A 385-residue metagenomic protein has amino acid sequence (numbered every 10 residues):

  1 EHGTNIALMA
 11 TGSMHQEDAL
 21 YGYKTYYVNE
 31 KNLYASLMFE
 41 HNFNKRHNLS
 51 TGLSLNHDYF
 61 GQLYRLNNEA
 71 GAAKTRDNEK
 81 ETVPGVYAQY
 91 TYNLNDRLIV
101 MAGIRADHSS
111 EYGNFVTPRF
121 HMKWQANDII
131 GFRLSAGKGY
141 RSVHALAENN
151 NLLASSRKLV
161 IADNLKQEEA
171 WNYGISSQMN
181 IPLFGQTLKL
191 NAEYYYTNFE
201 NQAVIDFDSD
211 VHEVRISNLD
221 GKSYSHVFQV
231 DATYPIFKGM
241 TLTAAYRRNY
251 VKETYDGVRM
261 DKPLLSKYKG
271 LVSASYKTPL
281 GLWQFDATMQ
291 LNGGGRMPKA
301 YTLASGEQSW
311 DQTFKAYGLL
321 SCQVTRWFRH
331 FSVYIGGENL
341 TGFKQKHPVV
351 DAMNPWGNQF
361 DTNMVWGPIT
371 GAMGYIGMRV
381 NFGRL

Functional and structural regions predicted by a protein language model:
E1-H2, F39-F43, Y92, A106 (+11 more regions): Residue-level signature of outer-membrane beta-barrel architecture
E1-T4, N42-R46, N95-R97, Q125-I129 (+8 more regions): Outer-membrane beta-barrel channels and translocator barrels
E1-Y112, Q125, L183-Y194, F228 (+1 more regions): Face-selective signature of the C-terminal outer-membrane beta-barrel domain
G3-A19, Q125, G131-R133, K166-N218 (+1 more regions): Membrane-embedded beta-barrel scaffold of Gram-negative outer-membrane proteins
G12-Q16, L55-G61, I104-S110, A136-S142 (+9 more regions): Transmembrane beta-strands of outer-membrane beta-barrel pores
K24-K31, G71-T82, H108-N114, A154 (+5 more regions): Replace "Gram-negative outer membrane beta-barrel proteins" with "bacterial and organellar outer membrane beta-barrel
N93-N95, L190, Y194-N198, N218-A300 (+1 more regions): Gram-negative outer-membrane beta-barrel transporters
L242, L291-Y301, T325-L385: C-terminal beta-signal and adjacent terminal beta-strands/loops of Gram-negative outer-membrane beta-barrel proteins
